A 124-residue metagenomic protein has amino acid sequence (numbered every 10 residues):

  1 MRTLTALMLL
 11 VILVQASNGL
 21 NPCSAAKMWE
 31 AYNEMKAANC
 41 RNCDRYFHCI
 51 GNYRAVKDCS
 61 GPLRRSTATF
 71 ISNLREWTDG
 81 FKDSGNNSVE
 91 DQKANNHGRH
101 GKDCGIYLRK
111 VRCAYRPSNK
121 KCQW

Functional and structural regions predicted by a protein language model:
R2-W124: Intrinsically disordered, low-complexity, mixed-charge
